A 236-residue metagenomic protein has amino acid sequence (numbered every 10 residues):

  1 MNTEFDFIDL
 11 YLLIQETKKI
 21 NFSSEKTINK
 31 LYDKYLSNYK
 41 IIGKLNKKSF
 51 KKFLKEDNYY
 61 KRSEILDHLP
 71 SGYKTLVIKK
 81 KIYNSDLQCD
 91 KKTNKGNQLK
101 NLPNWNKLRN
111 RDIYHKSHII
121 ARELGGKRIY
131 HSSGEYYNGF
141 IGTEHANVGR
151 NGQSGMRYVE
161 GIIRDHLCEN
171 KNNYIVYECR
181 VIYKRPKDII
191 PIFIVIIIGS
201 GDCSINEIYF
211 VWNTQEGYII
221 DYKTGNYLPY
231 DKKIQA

Functional and structural regions predicted by a protein language model:
M1-D57: Long, non-catalytic terminal segments
K55, Y60-A236: Domain-level detector of nuclease and nuclease-like folds in predominantly extracellular/periplasmic contexts
